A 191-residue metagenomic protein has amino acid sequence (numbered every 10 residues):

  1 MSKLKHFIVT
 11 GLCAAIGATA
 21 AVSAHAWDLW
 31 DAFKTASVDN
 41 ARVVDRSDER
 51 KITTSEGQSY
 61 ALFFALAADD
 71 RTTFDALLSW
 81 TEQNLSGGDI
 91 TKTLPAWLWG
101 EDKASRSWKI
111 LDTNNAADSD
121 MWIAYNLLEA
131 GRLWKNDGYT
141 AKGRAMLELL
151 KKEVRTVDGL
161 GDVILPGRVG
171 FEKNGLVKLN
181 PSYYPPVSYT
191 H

Functional and structural regions predicted by a protein language model:
S2-G11: Bacterial N-terminal signal peptides that target proteins for export
T10-T19: Bacterial N-terminal signal peptides
S23-E56, L66-I110, G159-V163, G167: Low-complexity, Ser/Thr/Pro/Gly-enriched N-terminal "stalk/linker" regions
Q58-S59, P186: Residue-level signal for cytosolic alpha-helical hairpin/rod architecture
Q83-Y183, V187: Extended ligand-binding groove/face enriched in aromatic
T190-H191: Conserved small/polar residues in nucleotide/adenosyl-binding loops
